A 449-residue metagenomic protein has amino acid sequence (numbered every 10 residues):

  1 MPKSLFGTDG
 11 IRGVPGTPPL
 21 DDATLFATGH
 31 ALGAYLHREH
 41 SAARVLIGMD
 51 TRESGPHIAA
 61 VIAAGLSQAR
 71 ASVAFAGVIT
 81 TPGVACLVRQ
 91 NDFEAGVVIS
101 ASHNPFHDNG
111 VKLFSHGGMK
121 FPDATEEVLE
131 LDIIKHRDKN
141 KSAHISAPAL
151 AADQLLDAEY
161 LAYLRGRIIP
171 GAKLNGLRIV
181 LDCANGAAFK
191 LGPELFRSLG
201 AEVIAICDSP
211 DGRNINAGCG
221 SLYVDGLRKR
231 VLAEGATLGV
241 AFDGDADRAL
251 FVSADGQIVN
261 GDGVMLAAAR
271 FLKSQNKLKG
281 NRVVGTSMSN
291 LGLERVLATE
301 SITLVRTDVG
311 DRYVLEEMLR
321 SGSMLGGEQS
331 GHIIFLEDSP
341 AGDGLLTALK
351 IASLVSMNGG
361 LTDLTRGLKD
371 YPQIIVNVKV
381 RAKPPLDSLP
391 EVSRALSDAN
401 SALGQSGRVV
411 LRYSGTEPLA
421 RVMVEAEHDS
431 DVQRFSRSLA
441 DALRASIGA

Functional and structural regions predicted by a protein language model:
M1, V14, N109-E234: Gly/Ser/Thr-enriched, mixed-charge loops and adjacent short helices that form phosphate/oxyanion-binding elements
M1-A64, Q68-A69, E94, L150-L177: An N-terminal, well-structured beta->alpha segment
D9, I47, V84, V97 (+11 more regions): Buried hydrophobic positions in well-ordered alpha/beta secondary-structure cores of metabolic enzymes
A34, R38-D108, E194-V252: N-terminal small/polar loop signature for handling phosphorylated ligands or for N-terminal nucleophile
A42-D50, A74, R178-V180, N281-S287 (+2 more regions): Short glycine-rich phosphate-binding loop at a beta-alpha junction
T51-P56, N104-P105, A184-F189, A246-D247 (+2 more regions): Gly/Ser/Thr-rich loops at beta-strand to alpha-helix junctions that form or flank small-molecule/cofactor-binding
G83, E127-A162, G166, S253-G327 (+1 more regions): Proline/glycine-rich low-complexity loops and linkers
D108, L238, Q275-A449: Phosphate-binding and adjacent anionic-ligand microenvironments
